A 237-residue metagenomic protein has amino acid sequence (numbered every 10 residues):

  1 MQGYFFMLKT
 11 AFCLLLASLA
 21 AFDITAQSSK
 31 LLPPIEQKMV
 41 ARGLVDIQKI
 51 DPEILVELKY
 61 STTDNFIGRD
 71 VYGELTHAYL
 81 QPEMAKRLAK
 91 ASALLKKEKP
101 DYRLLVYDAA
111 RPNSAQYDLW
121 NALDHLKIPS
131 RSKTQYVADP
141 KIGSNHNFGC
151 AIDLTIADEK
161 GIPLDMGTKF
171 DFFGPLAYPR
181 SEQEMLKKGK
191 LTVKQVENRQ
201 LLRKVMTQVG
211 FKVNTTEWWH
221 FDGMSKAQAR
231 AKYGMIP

Functional and structural regions predicted by a protein language model:
M1-F12: Bacterial N-terminal signal peptides that target proteins for export
A11-A21: Bacterial N-terminal signal peptides
T25-A109, Y117-T216, M224-P237: Extracytoplasmic cell-surface/polysaccharide-interacting catalytic and binding patches
P112: Segments that shape or occlude catalytic/ligand-binding pockets
F221: Conserved metal-phosphate-binding beta-hairpin within the catalytic cores of diverse ATP-dependent phosphoryl-transfer
